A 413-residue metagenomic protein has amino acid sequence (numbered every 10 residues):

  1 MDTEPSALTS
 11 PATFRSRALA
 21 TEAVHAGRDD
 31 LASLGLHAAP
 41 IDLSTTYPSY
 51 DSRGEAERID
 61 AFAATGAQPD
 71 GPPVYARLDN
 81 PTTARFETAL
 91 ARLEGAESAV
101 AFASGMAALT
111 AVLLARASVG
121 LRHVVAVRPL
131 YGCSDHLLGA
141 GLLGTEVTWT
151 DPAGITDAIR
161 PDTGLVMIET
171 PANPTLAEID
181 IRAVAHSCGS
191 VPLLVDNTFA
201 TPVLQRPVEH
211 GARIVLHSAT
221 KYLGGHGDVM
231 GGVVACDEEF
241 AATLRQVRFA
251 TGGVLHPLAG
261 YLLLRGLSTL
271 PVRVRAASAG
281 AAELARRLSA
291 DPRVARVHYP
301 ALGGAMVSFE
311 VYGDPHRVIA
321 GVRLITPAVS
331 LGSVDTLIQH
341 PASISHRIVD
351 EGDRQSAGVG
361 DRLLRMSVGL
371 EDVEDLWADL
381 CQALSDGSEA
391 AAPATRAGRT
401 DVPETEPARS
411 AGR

Functional and structural regions predicted by a protein language model:
M1-D70, A392-R396, E406-R413: N-terminal glycine-rich, Lys/His-bearing helix-loop that initiates the first secondary-structure elements of many
M1-S6, E97, H123, T148 (+3 more regions): PLP-dependent enzyme catalytic core of the Aspartate aminotransferase-like
D2-S16, A23-A32, S98-R293, H298: Conserved PLP-enzyme active-site core in the AAT-like
L31, P300-L364, V368: Conserved C-terminal alpha-helix-loop-beta "cap" of PLP-dependent enzymes that closes/shapes the active-site mouth
P40, S44, A281-A282, H298-S308: Conserved glycine-rich beta-strand-loop-beta hairpin in the small C-terminal domain of fold type I
P40, T46, D51-A107, C133-A140: Conserved N-terminal alpha-helix of the aminotransferase class I/II PLP-enzyme fold
G95, R293-R296, L324, R362: Glycine-centered tight turns that cap/initiate beta-strands
T251-G252, V322-G332, A383-A391: A common structural junction motif
